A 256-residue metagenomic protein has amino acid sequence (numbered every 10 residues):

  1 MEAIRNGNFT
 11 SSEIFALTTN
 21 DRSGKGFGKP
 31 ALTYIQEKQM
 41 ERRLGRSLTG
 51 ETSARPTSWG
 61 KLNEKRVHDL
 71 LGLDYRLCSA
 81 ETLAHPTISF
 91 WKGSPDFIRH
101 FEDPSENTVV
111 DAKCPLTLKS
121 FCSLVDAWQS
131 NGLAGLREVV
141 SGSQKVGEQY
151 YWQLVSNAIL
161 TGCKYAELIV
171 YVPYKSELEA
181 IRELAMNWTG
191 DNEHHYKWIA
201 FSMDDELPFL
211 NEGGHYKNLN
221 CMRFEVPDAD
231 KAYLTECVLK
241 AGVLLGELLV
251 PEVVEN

Functional and structural regions predicted by a protein language model:
M1-L62, L70, L124-Q144, K175-E183 (+2 more regions): Charged, glycine-rich intrinsically disordered N-terminal tails and low-complexity linkers that flank
T49-E81, P86-T87, Y150-W152: Nucleic-acid endo/exonuclease domains
Y75-P95, R99-V238, G242: Nucleic-acid nuclease catalytic cores
E236-N256: Charged phosphate-binding loop/patch that engages nucleotide di/tri-phosphates or the phosphate backbone of nucleic
